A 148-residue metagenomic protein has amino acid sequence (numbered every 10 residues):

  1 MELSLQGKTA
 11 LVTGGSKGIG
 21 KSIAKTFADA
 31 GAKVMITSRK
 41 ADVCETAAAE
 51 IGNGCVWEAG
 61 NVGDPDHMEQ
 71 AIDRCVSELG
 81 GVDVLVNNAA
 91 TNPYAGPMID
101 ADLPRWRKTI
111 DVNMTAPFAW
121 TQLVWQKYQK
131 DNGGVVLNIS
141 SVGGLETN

Functional and structural regions predicted by a protein language model:
T9, S16-K17: Conserved glycine-rich cofactor-binding loop
A30-T46: Conserved glycine-rich Rossmann-like NAD(P)H-binding loop of the short-chain dehydrogenase/reductase
A41, A59-A71, L103: The beta1-alpha1 cofactor-binding region of Rossmann-like NAD(H)/NADP(H)-dependent oxidoreductases
A89-Y94: Conserved NAD(P)H cofactor-binding loop of Rossmann-fold oxidoreductase domains
G96-M98, R105-R107: Substrate-binding pocket helix/loop in short-chain dehydrogenase/reductase
T121-Q122: A short, exposed helix-loop element centered on a Lys and neighboring polar residues
S141: Residue(s) in the substrate-gating loop at a strand-loop-helix junction that position the organic substrate next
